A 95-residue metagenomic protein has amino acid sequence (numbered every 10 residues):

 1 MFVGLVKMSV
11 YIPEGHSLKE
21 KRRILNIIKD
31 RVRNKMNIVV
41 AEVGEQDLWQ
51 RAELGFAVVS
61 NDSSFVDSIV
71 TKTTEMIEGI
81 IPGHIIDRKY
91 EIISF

Functional and structural regions predicted by a protein language model:
V3, A41-N61, E91-S94: Short, charge-patterned binding micro-sites
G4-P13: Short glycine-/aliphatic-rich beta-strand segments at the starts of folded cytosolic domains
I12-H16, V59-S63: Structural beta->alpha junctions
K21: C-terminal binding/interaction regions
V32: Cys/His-coordinated zinc-finger cores
M36-V43, H84-Y90: Short beta-strand elements
S60-F95: C-terminal structural segments of small proteins and small subunits
